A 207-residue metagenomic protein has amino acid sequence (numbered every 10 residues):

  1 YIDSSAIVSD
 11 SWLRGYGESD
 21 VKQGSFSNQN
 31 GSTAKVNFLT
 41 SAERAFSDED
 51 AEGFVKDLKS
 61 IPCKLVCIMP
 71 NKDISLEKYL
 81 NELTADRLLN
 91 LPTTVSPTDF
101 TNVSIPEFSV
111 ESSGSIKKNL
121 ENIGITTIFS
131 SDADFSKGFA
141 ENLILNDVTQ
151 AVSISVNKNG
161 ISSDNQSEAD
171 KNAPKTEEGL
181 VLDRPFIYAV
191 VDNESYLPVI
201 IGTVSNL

Functional and structural regions predicted by a protein language model:
Y1-N71, K78, P97-A173: Non-catalytic, conformational "gating/processing" segments within enzyme and secreted inhibitor domains
G31, T84, A140, V191-N193: Short linear sequence elements within intrinsically disordered, low-complexity coil regions
D48, E52-I68, N172-L207: Extended hydrophobic
D73-I74, E177: Short, glycine- and charge-enriched coil/turn segments that flank and shape catalytic ligand pockets
S75, S131, L182-R184: A general marker of short, structured functional hotspots
L76-L83: Phosphate-binding glycine-rich loops and adjacent basic patches that engage nucleotide phosphates, nucleic-acid
T84-T98, T176-L180: Short, cationic low-complexity segments
